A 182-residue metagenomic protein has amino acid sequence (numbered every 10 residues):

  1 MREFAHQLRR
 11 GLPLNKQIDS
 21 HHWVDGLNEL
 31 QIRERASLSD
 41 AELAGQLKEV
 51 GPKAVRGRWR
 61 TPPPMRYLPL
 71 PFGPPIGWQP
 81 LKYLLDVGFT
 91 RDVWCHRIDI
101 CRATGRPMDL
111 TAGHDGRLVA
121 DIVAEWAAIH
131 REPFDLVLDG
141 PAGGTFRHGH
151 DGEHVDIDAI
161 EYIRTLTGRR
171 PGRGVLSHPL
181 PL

Functional and structural regions predicted by a protein language model:
M1-H21, P69-A128, Y162: Short, contiguous alpha-helical
M1-R60, P64-P69: Short, helix-capping/interhelical loops that line the mouth of catalytic, cofactor-, or ligand-binding pockets
S39, P80-L81, D158: Short, structural beta-strand-to-alpha-helix junction motif
E42-Q46, L84-G88, H154: Short, contiguous, pocket-lining structural segments that sit at or immediately flank catalytic/ligand-binding sites
D99, D139, T165-G168: Structured loops at beta-to-helix junctions and adjacent beta-edge loops in soluble globular domains
D115-H154: An amphipathic alpha-helical core segment
G149-L182: C-terminal interaction segments
